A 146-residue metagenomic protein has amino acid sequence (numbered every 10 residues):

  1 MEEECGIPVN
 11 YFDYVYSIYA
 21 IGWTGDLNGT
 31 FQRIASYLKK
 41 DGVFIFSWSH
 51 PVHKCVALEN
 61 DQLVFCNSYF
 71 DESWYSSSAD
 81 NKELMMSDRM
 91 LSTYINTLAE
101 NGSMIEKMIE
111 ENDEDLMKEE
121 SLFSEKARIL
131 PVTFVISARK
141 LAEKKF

Functional and structural regions predicted by a protein language model:
M1-E3: Conserved SAM-binding strand-loop segment of SAM-dependent methyltransferases
C5-V15: A short acidic, Gly/Pro-enriched loop at the edge of an enzyme's catalytic core that lines a small-molecule cofactor
D13-N28: A short SAM/SAH-binding and catalytic strip from SAM-dependent methyltransferases
N28-V43: A short glycine-rich, Lys/Arg-flanked "PGG" loop and its adjoining helix->strand segment in the class I
V43-S76: Conserved class I S-adenosyl-L-methionine
F46-W48, V52, A79-T93: Acceptor-substrate binding/catalytic loop of class I
L84-I109: Short alpha-helix
N101-S103, S121-F146: Core SAM-dependent methyltransferase catalytic element
